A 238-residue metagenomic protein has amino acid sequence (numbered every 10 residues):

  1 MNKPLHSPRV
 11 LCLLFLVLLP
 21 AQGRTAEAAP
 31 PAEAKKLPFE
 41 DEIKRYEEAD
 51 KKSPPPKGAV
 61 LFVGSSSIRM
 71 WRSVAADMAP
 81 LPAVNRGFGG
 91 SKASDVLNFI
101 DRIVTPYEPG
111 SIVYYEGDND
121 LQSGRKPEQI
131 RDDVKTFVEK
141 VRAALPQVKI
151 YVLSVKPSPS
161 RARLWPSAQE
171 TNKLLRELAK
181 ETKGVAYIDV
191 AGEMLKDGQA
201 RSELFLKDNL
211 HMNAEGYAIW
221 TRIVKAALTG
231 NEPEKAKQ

Functional and structural regions predicted by a protein language model:
M1-F62, R72, A76-D77, A143 (+2 more regions): N-terminal secretory targeting modules
L13, P159-Q238: Catalytic His-Asp segment of secreted/periplasmic serine-dependent ester chemistry enzymes
F62, A83-N85, Y187: Conserved beta-strand scaffold positions in the cores of enzyme catalytic domains, especially in NTP/NDP-utilizing
I68-V84, A93-R131, K135, Y151 (+1 more regions): Oxyanion-hole/transition-state-stabilizing segment in secreted/luminal serine hydrolases and related acyltransferases
I100, V134-E139, N172, R176: Generic structural signal for well-ordered alpha-helices, preferentially at hydrophobic/aromatic core positions
V104, V138, R142, A179-K180: N-terminal cationic-hydrophobic initiation segments that often serve targeting/anchoring roles
L145-K149: A short helix->loop->beta-strand "cap" motif at the edges of active sites that frequently abuts
